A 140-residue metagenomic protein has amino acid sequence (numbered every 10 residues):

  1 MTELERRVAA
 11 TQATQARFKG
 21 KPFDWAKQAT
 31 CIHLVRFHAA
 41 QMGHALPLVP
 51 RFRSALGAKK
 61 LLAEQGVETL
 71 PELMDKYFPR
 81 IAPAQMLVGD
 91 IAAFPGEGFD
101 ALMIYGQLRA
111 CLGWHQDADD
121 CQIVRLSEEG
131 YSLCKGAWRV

Functional and structural regions predicted by a protein language model:
M1-E64: N-terminal capping segments
A29-C31, D120, A137: A generic structural signal for solvent-exposed, polar alpha-helical segments
A55-L126: ...with weaker cross-activation on analogous glycine-rich loops/strands in unrelated enzymes
Q122-V140: Glycine- and charge-enriched low-complexity intrinsically disordered segments
